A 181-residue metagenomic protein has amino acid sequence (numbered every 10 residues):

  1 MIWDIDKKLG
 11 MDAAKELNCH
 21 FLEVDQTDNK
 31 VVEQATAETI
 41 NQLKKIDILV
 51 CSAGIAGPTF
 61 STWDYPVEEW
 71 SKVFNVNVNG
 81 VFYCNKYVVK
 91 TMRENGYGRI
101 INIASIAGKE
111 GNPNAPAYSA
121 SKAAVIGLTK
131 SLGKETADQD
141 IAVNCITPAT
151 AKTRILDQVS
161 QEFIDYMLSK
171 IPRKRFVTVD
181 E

Functional and structural regions predicted by a protein language model:
Q34-N41, F60-D64, E68-N75, Y166: Active-site Tyr-X3-Lys motif and surrounding loop/helix of classical short-chain dehydrogenase/reductase
A56-S71, E94, N114-A117, I155-Q161: Conserved mid-core segment of classical short-chain dehydrogenase/reductases
W63, E110-P116, D138-Q139, K174: Active-site loop immediately N-terminal to the catalytic Tyr-X3-Lys motif of short-chain dehydrogenase/reductase
W63-Y83, Y97, I101, V125 (+1 more regions): Catalytic Tyr-X3-Lys loop
N85, S121, T129: Active-site helix of classical SDR
K90, K134-D138: Alpha-helical segment proximal to the catalytic Tyr-Lys
S105: Residue(s) in the substrate-gating loop at a strand-loop-helix junction that position the organic substrate next
I171-E181: A conserved structural motif in NAD(P)-dependent oxidoreductases
